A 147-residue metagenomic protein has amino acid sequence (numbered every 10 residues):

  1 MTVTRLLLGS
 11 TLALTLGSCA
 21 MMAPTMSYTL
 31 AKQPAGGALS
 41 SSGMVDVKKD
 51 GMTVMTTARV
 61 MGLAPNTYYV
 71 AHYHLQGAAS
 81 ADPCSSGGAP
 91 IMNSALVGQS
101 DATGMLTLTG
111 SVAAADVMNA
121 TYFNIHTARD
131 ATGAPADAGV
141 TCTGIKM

Functional and structural regions predicted by a protein language model:
M1-L8: Bacterial N-terminal signal peptides that target proteins for export
G9-S18: Bacterial N-terminal signal peptides
C19-M147: N-terminal leader/targeting pre-sequences
